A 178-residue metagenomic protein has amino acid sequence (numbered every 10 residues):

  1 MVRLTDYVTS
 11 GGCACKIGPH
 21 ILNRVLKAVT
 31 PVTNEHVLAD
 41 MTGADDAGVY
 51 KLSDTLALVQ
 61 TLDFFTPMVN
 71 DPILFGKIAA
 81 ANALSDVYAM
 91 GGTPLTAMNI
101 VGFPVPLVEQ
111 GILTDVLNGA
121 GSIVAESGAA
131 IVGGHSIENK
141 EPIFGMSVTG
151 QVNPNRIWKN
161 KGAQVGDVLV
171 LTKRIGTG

Functional and structural regions predicted by a protein language model:
M1-A89, Q164-R174: N-terminal glycine-rich phosphate/pyrophosphate-binding loops that anchor nucleotide-derived ligands and cofactors
L52-V69, T93-G178: Glycine-rich anion-binding loops of enzyme active sites
